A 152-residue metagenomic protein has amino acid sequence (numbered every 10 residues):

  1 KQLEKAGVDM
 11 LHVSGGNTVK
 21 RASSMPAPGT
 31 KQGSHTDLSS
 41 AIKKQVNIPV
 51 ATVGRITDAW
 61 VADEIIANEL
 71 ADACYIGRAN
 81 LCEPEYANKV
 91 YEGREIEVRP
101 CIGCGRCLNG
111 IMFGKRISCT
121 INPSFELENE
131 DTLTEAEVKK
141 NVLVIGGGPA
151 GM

Functional and structural regions predicted by a protein language model:
K1-I145, P149-M152: Flavin-dependent oxidoreductase catalytic cores
